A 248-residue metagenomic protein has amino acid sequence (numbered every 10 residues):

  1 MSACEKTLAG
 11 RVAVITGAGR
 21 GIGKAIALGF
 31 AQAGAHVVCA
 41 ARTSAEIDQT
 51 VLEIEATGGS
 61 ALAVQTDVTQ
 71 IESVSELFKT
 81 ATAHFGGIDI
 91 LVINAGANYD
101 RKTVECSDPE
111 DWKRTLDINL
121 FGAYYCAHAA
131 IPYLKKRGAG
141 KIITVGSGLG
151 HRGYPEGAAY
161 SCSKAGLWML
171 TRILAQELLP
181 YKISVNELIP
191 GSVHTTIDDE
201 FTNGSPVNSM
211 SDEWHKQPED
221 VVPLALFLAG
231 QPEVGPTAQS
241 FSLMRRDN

Functional and structural regions predicted by a protein language model:
V12, G19-G21: Conserved glycine-rich cofactor-binding loop
A33-Q49: Conserved glycine-rich Rossmann-like NAD(P)H-binding loop of the short-chain dehydrogenase/reductase
K102-V104, D108-K113: Substrate-binding pocket helix/loop in short-chain dehydrogenase/reductase
A127, S163: Active-site helix of classical SDR
P132, Q176-E177: Alpha-helical segment proximal to the catalytic Tyr-Lys
S147: Residue(s) in the substrate-gating loop at a strand-loop-helix junction that position the organic substrate next
P180, E187, N208-N248: C-terminal helical subdomain
